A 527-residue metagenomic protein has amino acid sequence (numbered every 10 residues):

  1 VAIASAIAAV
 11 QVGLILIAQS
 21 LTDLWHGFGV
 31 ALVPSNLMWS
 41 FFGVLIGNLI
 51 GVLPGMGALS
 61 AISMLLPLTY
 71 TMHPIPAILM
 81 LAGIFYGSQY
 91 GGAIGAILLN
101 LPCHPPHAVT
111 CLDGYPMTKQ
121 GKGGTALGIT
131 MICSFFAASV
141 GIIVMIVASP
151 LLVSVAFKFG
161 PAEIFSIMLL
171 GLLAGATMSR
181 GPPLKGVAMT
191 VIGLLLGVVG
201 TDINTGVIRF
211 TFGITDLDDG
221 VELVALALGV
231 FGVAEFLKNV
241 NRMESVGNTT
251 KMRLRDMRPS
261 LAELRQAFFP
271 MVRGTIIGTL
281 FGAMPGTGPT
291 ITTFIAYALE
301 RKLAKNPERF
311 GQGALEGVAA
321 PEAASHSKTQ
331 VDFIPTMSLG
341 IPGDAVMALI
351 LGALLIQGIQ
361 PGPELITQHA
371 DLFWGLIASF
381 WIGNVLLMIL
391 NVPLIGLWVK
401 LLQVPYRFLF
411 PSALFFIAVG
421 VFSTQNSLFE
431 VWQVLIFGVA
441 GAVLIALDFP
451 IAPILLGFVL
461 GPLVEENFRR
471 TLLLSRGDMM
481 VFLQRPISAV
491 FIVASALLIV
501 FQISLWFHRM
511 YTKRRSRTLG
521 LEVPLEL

Functional and structural regions predicted by a protein language model:
A6-A77, P150, A156-F157, I208-A314 (+6 more regions): Helix-loop-helix hairpins and the membrane-proximal interhelical loops of multi-pass alpha-helical transport proteins
V44-A58, G87-N100, G175-R180, T275-P285 (+3 more regions): Transmembrane alpha-helix interface/packing and boundary motifs in multi-pass membrane proteins, characterized by
V44-N48, M64-P67, L81-Q89, T130-F135 (+13 more regions): Transmembrane helix-bundle signature of multi-pass membrane transporters/permeases
L49-L59, I97-A108, V140-V144, F281-T290 (+4 more regions): Short helix-coil transition sites and intra-membrane helix breaks within transmembrane domains of multi-pass
A58-L68, L81, A96-P116, I146-V147 (+7 more regions): Re-entrant/interfacial helical elements at transmembrane boundaries that shape and gate the permeation pathway
I75-L79, P116-C133, K305-G317, A345-A348 (+1 more regions): Membrane-interface alpha-helices at helix entry/exit sites of multi-pass transporters
F85-I97, C103, A314-L339, G343 (+1 more regions): A structural-propensity feature for long, helix-poor, extended segments
G128-E244, I356-R509: Membrane-embedded alpha-helical modules
